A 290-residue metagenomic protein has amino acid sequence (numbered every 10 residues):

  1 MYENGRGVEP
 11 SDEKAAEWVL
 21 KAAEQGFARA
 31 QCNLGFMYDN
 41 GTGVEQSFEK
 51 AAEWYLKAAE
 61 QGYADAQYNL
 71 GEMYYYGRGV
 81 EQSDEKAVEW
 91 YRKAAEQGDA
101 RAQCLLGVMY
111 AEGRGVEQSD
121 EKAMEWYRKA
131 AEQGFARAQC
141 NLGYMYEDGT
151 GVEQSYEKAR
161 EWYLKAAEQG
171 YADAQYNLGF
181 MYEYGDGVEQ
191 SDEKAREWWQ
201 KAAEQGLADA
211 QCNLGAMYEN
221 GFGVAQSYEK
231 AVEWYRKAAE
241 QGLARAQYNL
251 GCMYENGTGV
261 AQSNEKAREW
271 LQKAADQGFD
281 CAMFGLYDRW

Functional and structural regions predicted by a protein language model:
M1-N4, N33-N40, N69-Y76, L105-E112 (+5 more regions): Hydrophobic face of amphipathic alpha-helices that form TPR/SEL1-like repeat modules and related alpha-solenoid
N4-R6, S11, E24-F27, N40-T42 (+22 more regions): Short helix-capping/linker turns of helical repeat alpha-solenoids
V19, A23, F36, L56-A59 (+13 more regions): Residue-level detector of intrinsically disordered terminal segments
